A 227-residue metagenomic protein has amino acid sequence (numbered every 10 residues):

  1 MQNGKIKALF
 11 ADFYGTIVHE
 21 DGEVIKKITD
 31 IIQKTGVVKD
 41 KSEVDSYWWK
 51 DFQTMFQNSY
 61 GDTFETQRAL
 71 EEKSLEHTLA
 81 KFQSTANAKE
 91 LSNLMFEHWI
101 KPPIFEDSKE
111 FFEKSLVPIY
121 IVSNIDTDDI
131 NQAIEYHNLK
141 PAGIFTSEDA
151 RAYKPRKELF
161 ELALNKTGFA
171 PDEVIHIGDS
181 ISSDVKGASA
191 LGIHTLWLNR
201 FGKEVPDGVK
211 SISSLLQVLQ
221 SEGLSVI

Functional and structural regions predicted by a protein language model:
M1-L9, V37, A86, K109 (+2 more regions): Asp-based, Mg2+/Mn2+-dependent phosphohydrolase catalytic module
N3-E106: N-terminal helical cap/lid subdomain that shapes the substrate entry/recognition surface in HAD-like hydrolases
D30, K73, H77, K81 (+3 more regions): Residue-level signal for well-ordered alpha-helical scaffold segments within enzymatic catalytic domains
